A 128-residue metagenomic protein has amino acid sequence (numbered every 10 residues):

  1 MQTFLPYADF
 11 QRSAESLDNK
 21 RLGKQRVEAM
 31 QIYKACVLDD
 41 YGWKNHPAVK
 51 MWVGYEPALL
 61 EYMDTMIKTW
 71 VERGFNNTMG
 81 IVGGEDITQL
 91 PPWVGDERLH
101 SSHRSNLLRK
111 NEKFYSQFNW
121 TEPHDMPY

Functional and structural regions predicted by a protein language model:
M1-Y128: Expand to "…catalyze enediolate/carbanion chemistry for C-C bond making/breaking, isomerization, decarboxylation
